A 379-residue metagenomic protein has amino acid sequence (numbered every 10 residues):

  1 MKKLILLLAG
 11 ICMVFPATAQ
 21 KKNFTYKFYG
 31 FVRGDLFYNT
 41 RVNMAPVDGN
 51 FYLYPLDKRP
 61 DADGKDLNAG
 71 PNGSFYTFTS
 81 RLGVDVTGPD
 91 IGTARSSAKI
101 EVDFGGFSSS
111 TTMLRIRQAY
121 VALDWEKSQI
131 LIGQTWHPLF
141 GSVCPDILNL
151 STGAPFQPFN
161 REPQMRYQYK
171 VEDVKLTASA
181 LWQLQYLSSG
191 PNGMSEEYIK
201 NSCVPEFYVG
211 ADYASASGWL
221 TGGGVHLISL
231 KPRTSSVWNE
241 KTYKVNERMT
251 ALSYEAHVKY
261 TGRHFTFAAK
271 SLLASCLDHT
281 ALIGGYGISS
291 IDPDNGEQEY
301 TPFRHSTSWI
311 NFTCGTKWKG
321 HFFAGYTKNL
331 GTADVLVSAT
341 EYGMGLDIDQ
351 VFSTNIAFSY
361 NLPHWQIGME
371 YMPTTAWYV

Functional and structural regions predicted by a protein language model:
M1-K21: Bacterial Sec-dependent N-terminal signal peptides
K21-D48, R59-Y186, C203-V204, Y208-A216 (+1 more regions): Outer membrane beta-barrel
N39-N43, S109-T111, G141-P145, Q185-G190 (+4 more regions): Outer-membrane beta-barrel proteins
V47-D61, S289-N295: Surface-exposed loop/turn segments flanking beta-strands in extracellular/periplasmic regions
L67-G70, G105, L148-G153, S188-E197 (+4 more regions): Extracellular loop and loop/strand-boundary signature of outer-membrane beta-barrel proteins
T77, L114, N160, V204-E206 (+3 more regions): Membrane-spanning beta-strands of outer-membrane beta-barrel proteins
A216-I348: Detector for outer-membrane/organellar transmembrane beta-barrel domains, recognizing the amphipathic beta-strand
L362-V379: Predominantly the C-terminal beta-signal and adjacent terminal strand-loop region of outer-membrane beta-barrel
